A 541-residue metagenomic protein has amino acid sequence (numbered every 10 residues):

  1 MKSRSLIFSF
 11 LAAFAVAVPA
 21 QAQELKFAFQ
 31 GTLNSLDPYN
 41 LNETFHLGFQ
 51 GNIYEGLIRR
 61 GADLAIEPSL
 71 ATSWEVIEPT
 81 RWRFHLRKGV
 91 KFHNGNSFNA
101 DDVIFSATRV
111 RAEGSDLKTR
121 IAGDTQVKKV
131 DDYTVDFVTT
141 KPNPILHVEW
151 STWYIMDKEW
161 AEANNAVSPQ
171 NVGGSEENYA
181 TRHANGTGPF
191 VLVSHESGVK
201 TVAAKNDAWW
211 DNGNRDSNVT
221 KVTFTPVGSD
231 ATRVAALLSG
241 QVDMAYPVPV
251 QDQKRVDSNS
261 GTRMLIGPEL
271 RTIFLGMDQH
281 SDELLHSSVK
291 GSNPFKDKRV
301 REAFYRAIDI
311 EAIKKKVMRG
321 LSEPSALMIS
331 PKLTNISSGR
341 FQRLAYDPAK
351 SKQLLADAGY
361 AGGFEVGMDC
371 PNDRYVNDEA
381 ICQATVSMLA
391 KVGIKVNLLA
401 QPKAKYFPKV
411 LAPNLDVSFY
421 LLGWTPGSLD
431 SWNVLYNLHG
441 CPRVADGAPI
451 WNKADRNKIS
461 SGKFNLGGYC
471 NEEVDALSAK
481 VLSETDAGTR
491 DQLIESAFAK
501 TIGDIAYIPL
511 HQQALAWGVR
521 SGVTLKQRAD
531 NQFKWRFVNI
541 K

Functional and structural regions predicted by a protein language model:
F27, G95, G261-R263, G367-M368 (+1 more regions): Periplasmic binding protein-like
A28-E78, T108, N185-P189: N-terminal lobe/hinge region of extracytoplasmic solute-binding protein
A65, W153-S217, T223, A349 (+1 more regions): Gly/Pro-rich hinge or "lid" segments in bacterial periplasmic/extracellular proteins
E75, T119-P169: Surface-exposed binding/hinge segments that line and control ligand-binding clefts or catalytic entry sites
R83, K298-E302, R306, K314 (+3 more regions): Extracytoplasmic/peripheral linker and loop segments enriched in polar/acidic and small residues with frequent Thr/Pro
N178, A208-R255, K298, K395: Ligand-site clamp/hinge motif
F190, R306, E323-D357, R374-A380: Structural transition elements
W517-K541: Long beta-strand-rich cores associated with HINT superfamily self-processing modules
